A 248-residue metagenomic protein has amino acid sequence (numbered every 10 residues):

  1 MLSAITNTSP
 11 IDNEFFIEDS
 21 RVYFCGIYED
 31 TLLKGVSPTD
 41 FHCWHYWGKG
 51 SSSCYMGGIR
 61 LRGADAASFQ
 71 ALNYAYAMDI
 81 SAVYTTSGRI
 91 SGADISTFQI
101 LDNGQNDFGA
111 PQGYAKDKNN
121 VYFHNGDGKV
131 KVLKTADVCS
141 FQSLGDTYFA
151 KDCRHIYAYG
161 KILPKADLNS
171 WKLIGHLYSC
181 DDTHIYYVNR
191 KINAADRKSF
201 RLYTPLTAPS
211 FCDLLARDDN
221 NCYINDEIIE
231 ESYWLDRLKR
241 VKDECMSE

Functional and structural regions predicted by a protein language model:
L2-E248: Non-catalytic tandem-repeat scaffold regions and their flanking low-complexity/translocation tails
